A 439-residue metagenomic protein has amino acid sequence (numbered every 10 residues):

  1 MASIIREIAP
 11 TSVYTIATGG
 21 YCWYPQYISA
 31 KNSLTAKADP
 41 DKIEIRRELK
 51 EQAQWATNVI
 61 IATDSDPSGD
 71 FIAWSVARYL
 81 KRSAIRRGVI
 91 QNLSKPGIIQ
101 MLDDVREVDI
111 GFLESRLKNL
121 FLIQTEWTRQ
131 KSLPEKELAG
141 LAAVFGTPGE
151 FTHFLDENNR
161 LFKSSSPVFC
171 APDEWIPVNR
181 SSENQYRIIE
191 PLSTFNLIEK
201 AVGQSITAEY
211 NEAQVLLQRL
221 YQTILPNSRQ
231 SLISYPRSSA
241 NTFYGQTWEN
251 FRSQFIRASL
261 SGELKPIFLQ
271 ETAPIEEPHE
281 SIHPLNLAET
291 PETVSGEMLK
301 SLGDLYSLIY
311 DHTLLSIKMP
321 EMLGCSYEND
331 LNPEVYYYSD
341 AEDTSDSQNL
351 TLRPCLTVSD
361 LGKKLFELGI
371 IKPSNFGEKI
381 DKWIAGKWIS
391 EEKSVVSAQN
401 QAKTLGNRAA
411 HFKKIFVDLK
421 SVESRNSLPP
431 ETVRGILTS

Functional and structural regions predicted by a protein language model:
M1-R129, A139-G140, G146, S166 (+3 more regions): Intrinsically disordered, low-complexity regulatory segments
R6-E7, Y14-I16, Y21-D41, K131-Q222 (+3 more regions): Long, highly charged, low-complexity internal segments
A9, V76-Y79, D104-V105, T242-R252 (+2 more regions): Short secondary-structure boundary/capping segments
T63-S65, E199, R237: Short glycine-centered, acidic/aromatic-flanked micro-motifs in structured strand/loop junctions that mark active-site
E107-G111, I267, L314-M322: Active-site phosphate-binding and catalytic loops of NTP-dependent enzymes
I123, R257-A288, H411-S439: Leucine-rich, amphipathic alpha-helical/linker segments
Y221-S253, A273-T293, P320, C325-N329 (+1 more regions): Catalytic phosphate-handling regions of large nucleic-acid enzymes and associated NTPases
S228-S259, G377-V417: Accessory beta->alpha helical hairpin/"wing" motif in late/C-terminal subdomains of nucleic-acid enzymes
